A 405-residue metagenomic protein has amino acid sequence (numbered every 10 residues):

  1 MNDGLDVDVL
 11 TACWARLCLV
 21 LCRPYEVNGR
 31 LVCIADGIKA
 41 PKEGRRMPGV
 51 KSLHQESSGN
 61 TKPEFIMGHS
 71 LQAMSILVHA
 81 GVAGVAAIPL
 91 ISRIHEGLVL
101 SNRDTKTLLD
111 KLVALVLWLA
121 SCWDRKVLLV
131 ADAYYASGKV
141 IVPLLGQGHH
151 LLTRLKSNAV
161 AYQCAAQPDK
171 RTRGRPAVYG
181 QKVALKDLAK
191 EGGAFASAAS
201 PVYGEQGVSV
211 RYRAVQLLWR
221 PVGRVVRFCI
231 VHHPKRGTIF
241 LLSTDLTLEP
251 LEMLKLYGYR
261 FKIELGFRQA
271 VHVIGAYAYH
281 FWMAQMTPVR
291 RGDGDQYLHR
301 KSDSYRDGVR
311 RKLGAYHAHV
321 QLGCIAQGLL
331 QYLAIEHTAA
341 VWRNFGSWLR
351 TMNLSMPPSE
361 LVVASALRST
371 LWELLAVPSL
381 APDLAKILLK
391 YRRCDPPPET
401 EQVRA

Functional and structural regions predicted by a protein language model:
N2-V85, R93, S200: Active-site-proximal, Lys/Arg-enriched surface segment that forms a nucleic-acid-binding/basic interface patch
W14, G29, R46, A83-A405: Single, function-defining residue in the core of a domain
